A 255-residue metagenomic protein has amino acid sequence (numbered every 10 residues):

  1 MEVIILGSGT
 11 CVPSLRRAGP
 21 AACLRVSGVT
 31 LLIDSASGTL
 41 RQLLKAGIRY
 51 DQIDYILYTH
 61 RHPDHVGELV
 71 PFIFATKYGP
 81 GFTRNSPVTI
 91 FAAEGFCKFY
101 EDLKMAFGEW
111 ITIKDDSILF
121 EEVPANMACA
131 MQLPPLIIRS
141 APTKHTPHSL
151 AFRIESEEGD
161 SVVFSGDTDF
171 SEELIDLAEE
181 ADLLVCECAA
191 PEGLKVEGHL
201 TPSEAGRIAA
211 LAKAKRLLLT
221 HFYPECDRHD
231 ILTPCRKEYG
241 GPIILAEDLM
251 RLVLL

Functional and structural regions predicted by a protein language model:
M1-A46, L150-G166, L183: Conserved beta-strand hairpin/beta-sheet module of binuclear metal-dependent hydrolase folds, prominently
L32-A36, D54-H60, A93, V162-G166 (+3 more regions): Active-site neighborhood of phospho(di)ester-bond hydrolases with catalytic His/Asp-centered motifs
G38-T89: Active-site metal-binding motif and surrounding structural segment of the metallo-beta-lactamase
L43, L69-F72, Y100-L103, L174 (+1 more regions): Hydrophobic packing residues within well-ordered alpha-helices of enzyme cores
I48-D51, S86, D116-I118, P134-L136 (+3 more regions): Structured loop/turn residues at beta-strand edges in well-structured enzyme cores
F72-T89, K144, H148-L150, E155-S156 (+2 more regions): P-loop/Walker A phosphate-binding loop and immediately adjacent motor/lid segment at beta-alpha junctions
P87-H148: Metallo-beta-lactamase
D169-V253: Cap/insert and terminal regions of metallo-dependent hydrolase folds
